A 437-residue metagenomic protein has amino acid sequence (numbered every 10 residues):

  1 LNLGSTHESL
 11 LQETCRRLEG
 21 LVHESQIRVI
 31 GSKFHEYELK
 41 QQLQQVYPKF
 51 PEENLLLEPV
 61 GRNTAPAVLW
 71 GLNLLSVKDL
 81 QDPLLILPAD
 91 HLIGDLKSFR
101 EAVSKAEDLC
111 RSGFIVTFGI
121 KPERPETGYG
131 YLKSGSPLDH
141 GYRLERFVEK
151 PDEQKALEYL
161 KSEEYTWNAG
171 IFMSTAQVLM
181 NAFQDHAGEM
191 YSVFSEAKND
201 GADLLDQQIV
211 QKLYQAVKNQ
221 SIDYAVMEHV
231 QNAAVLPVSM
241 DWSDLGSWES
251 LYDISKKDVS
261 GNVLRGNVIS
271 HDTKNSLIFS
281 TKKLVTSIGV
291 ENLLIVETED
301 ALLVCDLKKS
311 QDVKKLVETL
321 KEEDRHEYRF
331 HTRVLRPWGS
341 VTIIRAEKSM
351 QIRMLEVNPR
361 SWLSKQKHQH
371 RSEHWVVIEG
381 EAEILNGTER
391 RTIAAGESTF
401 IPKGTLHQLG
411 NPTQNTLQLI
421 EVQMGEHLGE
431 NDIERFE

Functional and structural regions predicted by a protein language model:
L3-P88, L92-K97, S104: Conserved N-terminal catalytic core of the sugar/cofactor nucleotidyltransferase
L11, G71, D90, L132 (+3 more regions): Residue-level signal for inorganic ion chemistry
E24-R28, E145, A301: Short active-site oxyanion
L55-L56, I115-T117, A233-V235, L419: Conserved beta-strand scaffold positions in the cores of enzyme catalytic domains, especially in NTP/NDP-utilizing
L87, V377, V422: Catalytic metal- and UDP-sugar-binding loop of GT-A-like glycosyltransferases, i.e., residues flanking the conserved
G94-Y214, A234: Conserved core of the sugar-phosphate nucleotidyltransferase
Q177-V376, E381-F400, H407, P412 (+2 more regions): Left-handed beta-helix
I420, G425-L428: C-terminal structural segments of small proteins and small subunits
